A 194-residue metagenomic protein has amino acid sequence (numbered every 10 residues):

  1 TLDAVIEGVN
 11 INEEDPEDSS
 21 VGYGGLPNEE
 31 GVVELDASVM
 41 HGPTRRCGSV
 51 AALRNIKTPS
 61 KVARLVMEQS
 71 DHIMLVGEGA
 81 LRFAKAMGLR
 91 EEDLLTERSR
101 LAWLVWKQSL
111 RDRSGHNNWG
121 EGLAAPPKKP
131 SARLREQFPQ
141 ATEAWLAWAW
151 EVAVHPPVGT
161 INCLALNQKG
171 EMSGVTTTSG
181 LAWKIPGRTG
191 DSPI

Functional and structural regions predicted by a protein language model:
T1-I194: Alpha/propeptide regions of enzymes that mature by internal proteolysis
